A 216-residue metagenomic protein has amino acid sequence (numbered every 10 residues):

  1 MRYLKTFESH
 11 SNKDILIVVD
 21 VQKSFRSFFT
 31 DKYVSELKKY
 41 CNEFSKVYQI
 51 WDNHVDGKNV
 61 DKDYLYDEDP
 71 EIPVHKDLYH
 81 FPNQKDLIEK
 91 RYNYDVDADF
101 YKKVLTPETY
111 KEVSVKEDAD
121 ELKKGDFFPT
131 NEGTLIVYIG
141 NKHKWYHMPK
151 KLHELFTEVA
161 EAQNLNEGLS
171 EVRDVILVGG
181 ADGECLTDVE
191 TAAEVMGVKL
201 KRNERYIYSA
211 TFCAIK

Functional and structural regions predicted by a protein language model:
M1-S11: Short acidic, low-complexity intrinsically disordered linear motifs used for protein-protein interactions
N12-I17, Q22-F25, F29-K46, D61-K216: Active-site-adjacent betaalpha module
I50: Conserved phosphoryl-transfer catalytic core
K58: Short, solvent-exposed loop/turn elements at domain surfaces
